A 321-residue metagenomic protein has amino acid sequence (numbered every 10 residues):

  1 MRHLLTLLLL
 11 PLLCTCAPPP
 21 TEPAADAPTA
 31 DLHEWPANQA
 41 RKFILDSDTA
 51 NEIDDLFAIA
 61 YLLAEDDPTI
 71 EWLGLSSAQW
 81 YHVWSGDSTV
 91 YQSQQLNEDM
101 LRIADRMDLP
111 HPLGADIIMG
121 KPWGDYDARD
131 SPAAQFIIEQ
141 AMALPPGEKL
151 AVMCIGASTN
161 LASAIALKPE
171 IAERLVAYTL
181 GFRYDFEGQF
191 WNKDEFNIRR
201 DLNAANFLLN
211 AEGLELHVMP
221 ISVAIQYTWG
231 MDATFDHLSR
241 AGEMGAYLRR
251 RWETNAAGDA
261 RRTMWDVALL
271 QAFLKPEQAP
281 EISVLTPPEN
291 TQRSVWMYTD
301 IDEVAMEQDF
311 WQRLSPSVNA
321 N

Functional and structural regions predicted by a protein language model:
M1-L7: Sec-dependent signal peptide recognition, specifically the positively charged N-region followed immediately by
L12-T15: C-terminal motif of bacterial Sec signal peptides marking the signal peptidase cleavage site
A17-N321: N-terminal acidic, glycine/proline-rich low-complexity segments
